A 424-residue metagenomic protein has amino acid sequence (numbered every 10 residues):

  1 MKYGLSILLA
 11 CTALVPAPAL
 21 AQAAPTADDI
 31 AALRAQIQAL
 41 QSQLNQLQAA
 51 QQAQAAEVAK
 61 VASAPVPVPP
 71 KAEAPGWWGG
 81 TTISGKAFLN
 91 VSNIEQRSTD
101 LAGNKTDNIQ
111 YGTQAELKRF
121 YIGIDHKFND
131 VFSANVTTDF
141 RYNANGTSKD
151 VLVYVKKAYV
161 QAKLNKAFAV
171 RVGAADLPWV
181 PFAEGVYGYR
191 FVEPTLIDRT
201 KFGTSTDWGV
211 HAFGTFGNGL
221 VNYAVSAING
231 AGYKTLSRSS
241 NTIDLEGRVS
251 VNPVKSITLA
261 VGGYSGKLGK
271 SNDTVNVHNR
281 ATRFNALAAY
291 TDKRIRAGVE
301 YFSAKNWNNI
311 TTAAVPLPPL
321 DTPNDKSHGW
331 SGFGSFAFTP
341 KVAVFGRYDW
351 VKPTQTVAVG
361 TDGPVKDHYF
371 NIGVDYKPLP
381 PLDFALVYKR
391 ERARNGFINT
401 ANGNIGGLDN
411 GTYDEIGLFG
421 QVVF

Functional and structural regions predicted by a protein language model:
M1-G4: Positively charged n-region of N-terminal signal peptides that target proteins for export
S6-C11, L20-A102, F424: N-terminal periplasmic/intermembrane-space "pro-region" immediately following the signal or transit peptide
P16-P18: N-terminal signal peptide c-region/cleavage motif recognized by signal peptidases
D29-Q36, L40, L47, G79-T81 (+12 more regions): A general secondary-structure boundary signal
P70-L101, I109-A231, S239-V261, F333-F338 (+2 more regions): Outer membrane beta-barrel
E95-S98, D107-I109, G146-S148, A158-K163 (+3 more regions): Outer-membrane beta-barrel pore domains
S226-L236, G266-D273: Active-site-proximal beta-alpha loop/turn segments in soluble metabolic enzymes
L236-S237, L408: Alpha-helix capping and helix-loop boundary segments enriched in small/acidic/polar residues
